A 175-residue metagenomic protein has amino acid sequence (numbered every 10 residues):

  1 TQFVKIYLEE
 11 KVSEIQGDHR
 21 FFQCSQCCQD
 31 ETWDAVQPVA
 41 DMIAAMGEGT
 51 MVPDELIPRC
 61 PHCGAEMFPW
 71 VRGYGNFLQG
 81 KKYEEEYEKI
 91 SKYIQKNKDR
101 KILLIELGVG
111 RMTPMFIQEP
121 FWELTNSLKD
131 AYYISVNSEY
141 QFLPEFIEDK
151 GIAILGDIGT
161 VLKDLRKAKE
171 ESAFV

Functional and structural regions predicted by a protein language model:
T1-V175: Conserved catalytic alpha/beta core of Sir2/sirtuin-type deacylases, generalized to analogous enzyme cores that bind
